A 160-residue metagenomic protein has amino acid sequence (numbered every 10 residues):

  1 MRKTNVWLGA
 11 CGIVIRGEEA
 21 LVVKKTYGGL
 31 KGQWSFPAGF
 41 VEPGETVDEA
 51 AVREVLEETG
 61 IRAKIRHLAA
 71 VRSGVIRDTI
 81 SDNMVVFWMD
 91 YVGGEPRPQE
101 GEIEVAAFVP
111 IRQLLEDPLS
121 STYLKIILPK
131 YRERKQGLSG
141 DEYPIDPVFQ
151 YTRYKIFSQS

Functional and structural regions predicted by a protein language model:
M1-A20: Conserved N-terminal beta-strand and adjoining loop/helix that marks the start of the Nudix/MutT-like hydrolase domain
W7, I15, F36, A63 (+1 more regions): Short connector loops at helix/strand junctions that flank enzyme active sites, especially segments positioning acidic
E19-L56, T152-S160: Conserved Nudix-box catalytic region and its N-terminal flanking loop in Nudix hydrolases and closely related
R62-A70: A short coil-to-beta-strand element that immediately follows conserved catalytic motifs
S73-P96, A107, I111, I127-K135: Active-site-adjacent beta-strand/loop module that shapes the phosphate/pyrophosphate-binding cleft
E102-S160: Nudix hydrolase/Nudix homology domain
